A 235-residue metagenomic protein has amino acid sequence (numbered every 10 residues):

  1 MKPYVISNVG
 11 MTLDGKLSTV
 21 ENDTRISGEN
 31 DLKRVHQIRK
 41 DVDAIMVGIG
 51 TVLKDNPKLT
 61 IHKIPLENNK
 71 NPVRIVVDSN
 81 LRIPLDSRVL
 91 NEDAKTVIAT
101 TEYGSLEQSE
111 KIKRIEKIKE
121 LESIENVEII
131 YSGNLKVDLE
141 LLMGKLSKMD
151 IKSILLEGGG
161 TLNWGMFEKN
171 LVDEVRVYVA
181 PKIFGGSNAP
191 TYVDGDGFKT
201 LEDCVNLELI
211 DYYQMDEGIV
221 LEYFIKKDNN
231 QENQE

Functional and structural regions predicted by a protein language model:
M1-E235: Enzymes that bind and transform nitrogen-containing heteroaromatic metabolites
